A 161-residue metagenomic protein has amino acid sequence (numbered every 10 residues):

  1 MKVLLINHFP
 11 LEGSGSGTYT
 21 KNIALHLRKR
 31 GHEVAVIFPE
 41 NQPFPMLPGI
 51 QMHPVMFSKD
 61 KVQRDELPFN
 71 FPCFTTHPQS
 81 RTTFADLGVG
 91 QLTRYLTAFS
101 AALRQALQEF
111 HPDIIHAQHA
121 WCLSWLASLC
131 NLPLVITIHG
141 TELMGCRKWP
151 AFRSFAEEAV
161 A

Functional and structural regions predicted by a protein language model:
M1-S58: N-terminal subdomain of nucleotide-sugar transferases
R28, S128, V160: Anion (oxyanion) recognition and catalysis
V36-E109: A conserved catalytic-core segment of Leloir-type glycosyltransferases
V62-D65, M144-F152: Short, charged, surface-exposed secondary-structure boundary motifs
L96, A117-C122: Short His-centered aromatic/hydrophobic patch
Q105, W149-A161: Membrane-proximal helix-turn-helix segments that form the acceptor-binding/catalytic region of lipid-linked
I114-A117, A127-C146: Active-site proximal beta-strand in glycosyltransferases
